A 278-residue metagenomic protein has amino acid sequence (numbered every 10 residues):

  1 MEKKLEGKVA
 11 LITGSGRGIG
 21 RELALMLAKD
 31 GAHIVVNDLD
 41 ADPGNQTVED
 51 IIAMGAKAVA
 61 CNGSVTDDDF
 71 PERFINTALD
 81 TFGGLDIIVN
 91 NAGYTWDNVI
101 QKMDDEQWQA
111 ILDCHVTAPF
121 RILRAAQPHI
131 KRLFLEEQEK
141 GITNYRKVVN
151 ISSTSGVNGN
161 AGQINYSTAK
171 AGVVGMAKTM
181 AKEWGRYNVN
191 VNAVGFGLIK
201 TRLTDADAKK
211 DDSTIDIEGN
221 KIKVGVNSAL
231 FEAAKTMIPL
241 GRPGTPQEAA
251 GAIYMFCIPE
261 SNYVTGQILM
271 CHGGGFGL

Functional and structural regions predicted by a protein language model:
K3-V35: Canonical Rossmann dinucleotide-binding motif of NAD(H)/NADP(H)-dependent dehydrogenases/reductases, specifically
V99-I100, D104-L112, A234: Substrate-binding pocket helix/loop in short-chain dehydrogenase/reductase
L123, A169, A177: Active-site helix of classical SDR
P128, K182-E183, N262: Alpha-helical segment proximal to the catalytic Tyr-Lys
S153: Residue(s) in the substrate-gating loop at a strand-loop-helix junction that position the organic substrate next
N158, A252-Y254, T265-L278: Short C-terminal tail/terminal secondary-structure segment of NAD(P)H-dependent dehydrogenase/reductase domains
G185-N190, V264-G266: Short, small/polar-rich loop/turn modules that mediate ligand/substrate recognition or access, typified
